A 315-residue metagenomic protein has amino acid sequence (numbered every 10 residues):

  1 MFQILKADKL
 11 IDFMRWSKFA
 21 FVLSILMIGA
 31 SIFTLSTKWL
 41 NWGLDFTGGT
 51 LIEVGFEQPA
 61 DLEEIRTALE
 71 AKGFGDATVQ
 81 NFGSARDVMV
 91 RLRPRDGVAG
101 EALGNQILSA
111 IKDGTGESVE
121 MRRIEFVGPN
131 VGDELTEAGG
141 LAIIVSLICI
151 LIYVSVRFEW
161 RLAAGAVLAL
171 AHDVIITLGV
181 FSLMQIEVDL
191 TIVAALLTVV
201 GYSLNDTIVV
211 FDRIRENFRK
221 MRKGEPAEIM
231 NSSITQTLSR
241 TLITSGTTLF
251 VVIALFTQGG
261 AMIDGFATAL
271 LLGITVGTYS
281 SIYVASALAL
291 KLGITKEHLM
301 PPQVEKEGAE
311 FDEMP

Functional and structural regions predicted by a protein language model:
M1-P315: A structural signal for conserved, well-ordered secondary-structure elements that form binding/interaction cores
